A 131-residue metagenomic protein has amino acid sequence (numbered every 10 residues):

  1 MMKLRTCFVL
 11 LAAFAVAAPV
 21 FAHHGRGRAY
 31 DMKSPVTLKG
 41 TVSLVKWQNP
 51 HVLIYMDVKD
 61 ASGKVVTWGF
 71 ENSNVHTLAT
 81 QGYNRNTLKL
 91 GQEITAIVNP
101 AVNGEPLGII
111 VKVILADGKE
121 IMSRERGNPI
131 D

Functional and structural regions predicted by a protein language model:
M1-F8: Bacterial N-terminal signal peptides that target proteins for export
F21-V36: Short boundary/loop segments of OB/S1/cold-shock single-stranded nucleic-acid-binding domains
G40-V42, E93: Conserved hydrophobic positions within beta-strands
Q48-V58: Short aromatic-glycine-enriched beta-strand elements
N72-T80: Short, structured beta-strand/loop micro-motifs enriched in basic residues and often containing a Trp
T80-T95: Short nucleic-acid-contacting surface segments enriched for D/E, G, S/T with interspersed K/R
A101-E125: OB-fold/S1-family single-stranded nucleic acid-binding modules
